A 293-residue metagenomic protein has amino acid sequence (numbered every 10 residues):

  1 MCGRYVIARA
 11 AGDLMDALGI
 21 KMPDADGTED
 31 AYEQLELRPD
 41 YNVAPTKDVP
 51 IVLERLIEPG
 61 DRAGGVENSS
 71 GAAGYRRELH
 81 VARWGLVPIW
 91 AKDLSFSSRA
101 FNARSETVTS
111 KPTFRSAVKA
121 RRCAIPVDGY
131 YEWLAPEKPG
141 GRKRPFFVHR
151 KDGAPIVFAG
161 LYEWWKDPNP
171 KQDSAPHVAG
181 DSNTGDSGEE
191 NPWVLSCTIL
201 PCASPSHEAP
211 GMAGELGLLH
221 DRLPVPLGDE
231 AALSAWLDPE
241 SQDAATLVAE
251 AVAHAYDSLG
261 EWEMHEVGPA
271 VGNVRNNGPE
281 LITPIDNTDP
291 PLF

Functional and structural regions predicted by a protein language model:
M1-F293: Short linear sequence motif anchored by a di-proline
